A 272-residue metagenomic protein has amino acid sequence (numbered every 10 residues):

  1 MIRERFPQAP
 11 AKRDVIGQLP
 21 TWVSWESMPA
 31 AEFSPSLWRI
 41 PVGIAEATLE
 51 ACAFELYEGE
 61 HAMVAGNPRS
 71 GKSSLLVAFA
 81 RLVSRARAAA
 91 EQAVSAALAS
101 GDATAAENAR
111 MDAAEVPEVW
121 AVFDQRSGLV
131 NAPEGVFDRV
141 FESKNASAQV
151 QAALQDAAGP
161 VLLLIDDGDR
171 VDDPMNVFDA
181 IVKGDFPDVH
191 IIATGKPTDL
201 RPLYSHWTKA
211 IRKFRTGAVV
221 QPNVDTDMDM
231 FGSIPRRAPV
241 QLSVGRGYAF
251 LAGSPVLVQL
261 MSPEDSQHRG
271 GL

Functional and structural regions predicted by a protein language model:
M1-E46, A51-C52, P202-L272: Phosphate-binding and hydrolysis-coupling loops of NTP-dependent motor/remodeling domains
E32-K213: P-loop NTPase catalytic phosphate-binding loop
